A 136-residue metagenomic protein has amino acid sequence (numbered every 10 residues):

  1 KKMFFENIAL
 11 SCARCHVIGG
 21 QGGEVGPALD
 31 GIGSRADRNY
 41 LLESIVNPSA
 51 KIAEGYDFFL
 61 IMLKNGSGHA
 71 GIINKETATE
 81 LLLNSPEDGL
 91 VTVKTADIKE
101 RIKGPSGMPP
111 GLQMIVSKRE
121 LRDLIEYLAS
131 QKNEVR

Functional and structural regions predicted by a protein language model:
K1-I18: Sequence/structural segment immediately N-terminal to covalent heme-attachment motifs in c-type and related
A9, A13-R14, V25, D30-A129: Extracytoplasmic electron-transfer domains, predominantly the class I c-type cytochrome c fold
Q21-G22: Short, non-ligating residues that shape and space the ligands of small metal-coordination modules and catalytic
K132-E134: Short acidic/polar inter-strand loop motif in beta-rich domains
